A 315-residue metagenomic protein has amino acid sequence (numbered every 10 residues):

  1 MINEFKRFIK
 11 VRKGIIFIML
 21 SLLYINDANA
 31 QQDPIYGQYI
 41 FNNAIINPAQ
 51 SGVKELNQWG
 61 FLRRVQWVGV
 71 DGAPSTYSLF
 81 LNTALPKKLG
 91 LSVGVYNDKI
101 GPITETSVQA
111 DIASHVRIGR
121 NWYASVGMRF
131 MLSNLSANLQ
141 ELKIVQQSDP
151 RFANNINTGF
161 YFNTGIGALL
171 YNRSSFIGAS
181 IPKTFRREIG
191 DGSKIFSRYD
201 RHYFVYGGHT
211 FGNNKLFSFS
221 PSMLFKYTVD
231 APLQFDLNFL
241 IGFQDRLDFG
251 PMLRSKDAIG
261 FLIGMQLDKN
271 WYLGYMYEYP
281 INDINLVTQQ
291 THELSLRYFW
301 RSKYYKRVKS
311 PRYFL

Functional and structural regions predicted by a protein language model:
M1-D33, F41, F239, F314-L315: Bacterial Sec-dependent N-terminal signal peptides
Q31-L315: Subset of outer-membrane beta-barrel
